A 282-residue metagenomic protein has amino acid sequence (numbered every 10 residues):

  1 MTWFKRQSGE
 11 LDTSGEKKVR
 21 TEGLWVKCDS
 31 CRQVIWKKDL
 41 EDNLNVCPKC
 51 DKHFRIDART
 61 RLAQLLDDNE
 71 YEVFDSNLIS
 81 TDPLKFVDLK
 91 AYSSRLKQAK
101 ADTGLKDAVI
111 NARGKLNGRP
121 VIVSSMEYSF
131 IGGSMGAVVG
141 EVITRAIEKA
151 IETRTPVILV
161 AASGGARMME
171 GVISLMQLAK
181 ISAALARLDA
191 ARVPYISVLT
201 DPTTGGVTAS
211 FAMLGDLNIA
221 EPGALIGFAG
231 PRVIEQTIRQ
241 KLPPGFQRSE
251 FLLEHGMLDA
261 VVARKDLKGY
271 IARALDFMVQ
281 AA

Functional and structural regions predicted by a protein language model:
T2-Q7, L11-R20, V26, I35 (+1 more regions): Alpha-helical transmembrane segments and immediately membrane-proximal extracytoplasmic
L11-K18, V26-K27, F54-N111: An N-cap/entry alpha-helix motif that binds or orients negatively charged groups
W25, L44: Residues immediately within or flanking Cys/His clusters that coordinate Zn2+ in small zinc-binding modules
C28-C31, C47-C50: Short cysteine-rich clusters marking metal-coordination/redox-active sites
V34-I35, H53-F54: Cys/His-rich microdomains that often coordinate metals
N45-K49, R55-I56: Short, small/acidic-rich helices and loops at N termini and domain boundaries of DNA replication/processing enzymes
I110-D189, I196: Cleft-lining beta-strand/loop regions that shape enzyme active-site pockets
G164-A282: Conserved catalytic cores of soluble enzyme domains, especially glycine-rich substrate-binding beta-alpha loops
